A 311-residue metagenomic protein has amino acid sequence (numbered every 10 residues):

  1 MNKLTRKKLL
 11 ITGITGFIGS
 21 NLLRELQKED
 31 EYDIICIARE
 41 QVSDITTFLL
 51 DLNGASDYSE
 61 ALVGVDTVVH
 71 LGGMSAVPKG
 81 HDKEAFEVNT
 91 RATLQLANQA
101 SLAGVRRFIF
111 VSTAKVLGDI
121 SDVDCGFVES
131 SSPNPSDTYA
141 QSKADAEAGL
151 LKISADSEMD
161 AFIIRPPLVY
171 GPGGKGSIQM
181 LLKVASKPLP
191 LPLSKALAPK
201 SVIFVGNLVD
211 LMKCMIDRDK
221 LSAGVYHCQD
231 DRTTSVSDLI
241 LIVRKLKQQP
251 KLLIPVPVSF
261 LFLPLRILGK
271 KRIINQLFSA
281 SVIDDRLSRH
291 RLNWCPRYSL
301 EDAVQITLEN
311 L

Functional and structural regions predicted by a protein language model:
L9-E29: N-terminal Rossmann NAD(P)H-binding glycine-rich loop of SDR-like oxidoreductase domains
D51-R91, Q95, Q99, V116-D119: NAD(P)H-binding glycine-rich loop region in Rossmannoid oxidoreductase-like domains and their noncatalytic homologs
E87, D122-V169, P190-L193: Catalytic helix-loop patch of NAD(P)-dependent Rossmann-fold dehydrogenases
Q95-T138: Conserved Rossmann-fold NAD(P)-dependent oxidoreductase catalytic core, especially the SDR/UDP-sugar
S132, K183-I203, N207, L211-M215: A conserved pocket-lining segment of Rossmann-fold NAD(P)-dependent short-chain dehydrogenase/reductase
A144, E158-M159, Y170-M180, M215-Y226 (+2 more regions): Glycine/proline-rich active-site loop of Rossmann-fold NAD(P)-dependent oxidoreductases
R218-K271, E301, Q305-L308: Mid/C-terminal beta-alpha module of Rossmann-like enzyme folds, strongest in SDR-family dehydrogenases/epimerases
L252, I273-L311: C-terminal amphipathic/interface module of NAD(P)-dependent oxidoreductases and related NAD-binding regulators
